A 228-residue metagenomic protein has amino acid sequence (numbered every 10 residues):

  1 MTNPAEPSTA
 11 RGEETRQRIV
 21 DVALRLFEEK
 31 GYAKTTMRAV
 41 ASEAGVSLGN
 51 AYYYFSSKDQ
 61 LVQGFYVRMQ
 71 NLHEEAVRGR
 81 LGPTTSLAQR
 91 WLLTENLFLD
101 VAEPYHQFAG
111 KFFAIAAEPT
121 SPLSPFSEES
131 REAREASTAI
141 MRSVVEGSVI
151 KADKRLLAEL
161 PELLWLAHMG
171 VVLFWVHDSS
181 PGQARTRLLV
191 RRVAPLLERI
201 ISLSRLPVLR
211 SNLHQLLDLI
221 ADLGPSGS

Functional and structural regions predicted by a protein language model:
T2-N3, A139, H177-S228: C-terminal peripheral helix-coil segments that are non-catalytic and often amphipathic
A10-T15: Short, Lys/Arg-enriched anionic-surface-contact patches
R18, V22, L26-Q60, G64 (+1 more regions): Helix-turn-helix
G64, R78-K111, E118, P122-E132: Hydrophobic alpha-helical connector segments
G110-F113, D153-K154: Short, hydrophobic secondary-structure boundary micro-motifs
P119, G147-A152, F174-A184: Inter-helical turn/loop segments and adjacent helix faces that build the functional surface of alpha-helical bundle
P122-V149, A158-G170, L188, A194-R199: Amphipathic alpha-helical packing segments from all-alpha helical-bundle domains
